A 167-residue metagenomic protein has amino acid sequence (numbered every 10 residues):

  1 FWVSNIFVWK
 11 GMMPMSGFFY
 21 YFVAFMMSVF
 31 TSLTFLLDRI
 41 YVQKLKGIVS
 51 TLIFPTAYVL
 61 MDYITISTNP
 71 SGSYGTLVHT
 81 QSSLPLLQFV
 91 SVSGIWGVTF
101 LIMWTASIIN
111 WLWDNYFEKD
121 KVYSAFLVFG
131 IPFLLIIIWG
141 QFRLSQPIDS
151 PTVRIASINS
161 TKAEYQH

Functional and structural regions predicted by a protein language model:
F1-P147: Membrane-embedded alpha-helical bundles of multi-pass enzymes that act on lipidic or dolichyl-linked glycan substrates
G140-H167: Soluble catalytic regions of membrane-associated enzymes that act on cell-envelope and secretory-pathway components
